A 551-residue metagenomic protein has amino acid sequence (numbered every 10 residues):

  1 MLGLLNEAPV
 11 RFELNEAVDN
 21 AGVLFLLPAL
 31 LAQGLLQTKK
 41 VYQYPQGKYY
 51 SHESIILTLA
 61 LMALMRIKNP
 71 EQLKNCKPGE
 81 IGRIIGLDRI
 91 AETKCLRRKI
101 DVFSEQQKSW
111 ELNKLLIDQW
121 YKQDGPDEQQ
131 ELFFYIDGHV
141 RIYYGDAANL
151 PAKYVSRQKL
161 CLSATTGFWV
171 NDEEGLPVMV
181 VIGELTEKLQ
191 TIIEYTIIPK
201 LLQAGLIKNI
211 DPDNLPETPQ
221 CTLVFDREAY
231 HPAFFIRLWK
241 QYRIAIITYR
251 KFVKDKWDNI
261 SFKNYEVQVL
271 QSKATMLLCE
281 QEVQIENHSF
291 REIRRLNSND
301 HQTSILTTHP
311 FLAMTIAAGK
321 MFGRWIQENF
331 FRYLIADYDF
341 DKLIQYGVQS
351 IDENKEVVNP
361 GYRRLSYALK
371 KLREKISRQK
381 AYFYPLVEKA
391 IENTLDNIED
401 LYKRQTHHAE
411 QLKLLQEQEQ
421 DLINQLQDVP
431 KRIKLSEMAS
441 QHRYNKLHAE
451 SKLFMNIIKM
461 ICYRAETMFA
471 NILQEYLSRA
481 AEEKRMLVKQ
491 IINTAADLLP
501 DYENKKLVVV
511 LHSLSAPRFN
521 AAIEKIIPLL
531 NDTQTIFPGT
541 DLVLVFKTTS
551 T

Functional and structural regions predicted by a protein language model:
M1-L160, T166-P216, E417-T551: Dynamic "connector" segments at or just before major functional cores
K40-Q46, T307, T315-M321, K342-I351: Short, solvent-exposed helix-loop connector elements
L61, C76-E80, K200, A204 (+11 more regions): Generic, well-ordered alpha-helical scaffold segments in large soluble proteins
E173, Y195, P199-Q203, E217-T222 (+1 more regions): Extended, regular secondary-structure scaffolds
L223-P232, F252-D255: Acidic, metal-coordinating catalytic cores used for nucleic-acid/nucleotide bond scission and strand-transfer chemistry
I236, K240-F330, I335, N504 (+2 more regions): An anionic, glycine-rich sequence signature occurring as long contiguous blocks
Y333-I391: Charged, amphipathic alpha-helical linkers/stalks
Q379-I433: Extended alpha-helical coiled-coil "stalk/arm" regions that act as elongated linkers or oligomerization scaffolds
